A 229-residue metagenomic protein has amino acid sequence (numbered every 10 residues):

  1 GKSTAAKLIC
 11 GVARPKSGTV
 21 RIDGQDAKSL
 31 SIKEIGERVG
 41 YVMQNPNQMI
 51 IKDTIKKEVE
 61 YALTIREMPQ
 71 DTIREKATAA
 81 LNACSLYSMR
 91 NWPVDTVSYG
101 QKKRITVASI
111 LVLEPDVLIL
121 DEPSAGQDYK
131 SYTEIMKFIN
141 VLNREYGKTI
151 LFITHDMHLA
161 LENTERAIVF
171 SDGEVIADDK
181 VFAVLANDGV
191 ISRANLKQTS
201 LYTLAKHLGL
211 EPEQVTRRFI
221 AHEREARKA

Functional and structural regions predicted by a protein language model:
C10: Helix-to-loop junction immediately C-terminal to a conserved catalytic motif
G18-D26, I35: Conserved ABC transporter NBD signature motif
E60, T64, D71-M89: Conserved ABC ATPase "signature" region
P93-V97: Conserved ABC ATPase signature
L118-D121: Catalytic Walker B motif of ABC-type/P-loop ATPase nucleotide-binding domains
T154-H155: H-loop/switch region of ABC-family ATPase nucleotide-binding domains
E174-L201: Conserved beta-strand-loop-alpha-helix hinge in the C-terminal portion of ABC ATPase nucleotide-binding domains
